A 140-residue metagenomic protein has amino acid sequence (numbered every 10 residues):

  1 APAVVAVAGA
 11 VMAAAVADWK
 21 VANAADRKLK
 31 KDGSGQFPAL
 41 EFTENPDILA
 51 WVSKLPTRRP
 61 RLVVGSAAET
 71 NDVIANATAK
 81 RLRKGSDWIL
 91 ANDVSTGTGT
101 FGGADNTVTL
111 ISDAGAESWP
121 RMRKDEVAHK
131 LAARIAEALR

Functional and structural regions predicted by a protein language model:
A1-F101: Glycine-rich phosphate/dinucleotide-binding loop and adjoining beta-alpha-beta core of small-molecule
A1-V7, S86, D93-R140: Small-residue (G/A/S/T)-rich helix-start motifs and N-terminal tracts that mark the onset
